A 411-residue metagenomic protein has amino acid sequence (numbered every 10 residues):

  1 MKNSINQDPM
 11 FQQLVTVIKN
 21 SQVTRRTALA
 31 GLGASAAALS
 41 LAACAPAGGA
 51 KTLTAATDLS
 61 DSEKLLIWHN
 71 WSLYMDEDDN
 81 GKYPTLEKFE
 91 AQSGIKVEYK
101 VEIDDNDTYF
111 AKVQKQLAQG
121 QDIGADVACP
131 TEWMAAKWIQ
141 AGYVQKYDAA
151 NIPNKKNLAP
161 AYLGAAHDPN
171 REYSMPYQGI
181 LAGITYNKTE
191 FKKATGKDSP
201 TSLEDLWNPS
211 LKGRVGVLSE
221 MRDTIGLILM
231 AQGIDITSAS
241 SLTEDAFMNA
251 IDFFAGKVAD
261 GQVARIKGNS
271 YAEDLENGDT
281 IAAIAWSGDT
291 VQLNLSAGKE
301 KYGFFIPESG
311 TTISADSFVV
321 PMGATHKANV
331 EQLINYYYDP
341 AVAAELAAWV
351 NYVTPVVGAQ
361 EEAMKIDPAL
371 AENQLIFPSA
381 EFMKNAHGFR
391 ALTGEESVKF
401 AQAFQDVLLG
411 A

Functional and structural regions predicted by a protein language model:
M1-V23, A34-L41: N-terminal secretory signal peptides
A45-T52: Bacterial lipoprotein signal-peptidase II cleavage site
L53, L59-A136: Early extracytoplasmic/lumenal segment of secretory-pathway proteins
H69-K82, N106-D107, G124-D274: Extracytoplasmic ligand-binding site segments that recognize negatively charged/polar headgroups
V113, W138, D274-E276, V320: Hydrophobic residues within well-ordered alpha-helices
E273, S379-A411: Conserved C-terminal helix/tail region of periplasmic/extracytoplasmic solute-binding proteins
A285, D289, L295-W349, A411: Extracytoplasmic/periplasmic substrate-recognition and gating elements
V320-N385: Mature extracytoplasmic/periplasmic domains
